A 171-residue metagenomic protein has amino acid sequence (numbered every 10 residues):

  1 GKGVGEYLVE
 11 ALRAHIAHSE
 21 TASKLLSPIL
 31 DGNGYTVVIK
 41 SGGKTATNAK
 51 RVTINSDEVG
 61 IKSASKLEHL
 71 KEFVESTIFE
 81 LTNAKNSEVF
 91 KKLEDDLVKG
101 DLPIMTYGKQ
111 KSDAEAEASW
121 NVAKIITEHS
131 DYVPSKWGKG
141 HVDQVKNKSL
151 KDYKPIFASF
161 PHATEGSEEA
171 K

Functional and structural regions predicted by a protein language model:
G1-V59: Auxiliary, metal-adjacent structural segments of Zn-dependent hydrolase domains
Y7-H15, K24-I29, F73, E80 (+2 more regions): Charge-rich, solvent-exposed alpha-helical interaction surfaces
H15, A84-E88, K92, N121-Y132: Structured segments of extracytoplasmic/periplasmic soluble domains in secreted or envelope-associated proteins
G60-A64, S87-G108: Substrate-binding clefts and substrate-entry loops adjacent to catalytic sites of polymer-processing enzymes acting on
K71-E88: Active-site recognition of the HExxH zinc-binding catalytic motif
E75-I78, E115, S119-V122: Extracytoplasmic/secreted envelope proteins and their assembly/folding machinery, especially bacterial periplasmic
I104-S119: Active-site metal-coordination segments of metallo-dependent hydrolases
K111, A123, T127-K171: Long, well-structured alpha-helical subdomains associated with metal-dependent extracellular/ecto-lumenal hydrolases
